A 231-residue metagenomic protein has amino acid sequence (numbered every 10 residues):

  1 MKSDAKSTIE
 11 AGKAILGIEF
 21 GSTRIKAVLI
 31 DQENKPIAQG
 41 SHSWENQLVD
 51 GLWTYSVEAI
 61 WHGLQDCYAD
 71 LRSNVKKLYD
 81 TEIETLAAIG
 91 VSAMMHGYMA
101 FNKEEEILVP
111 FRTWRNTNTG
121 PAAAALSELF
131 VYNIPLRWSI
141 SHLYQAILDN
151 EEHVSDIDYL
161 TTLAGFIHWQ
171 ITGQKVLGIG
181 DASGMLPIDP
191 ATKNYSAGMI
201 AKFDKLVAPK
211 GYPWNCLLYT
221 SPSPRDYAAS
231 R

Functional and structural regions predicted by a protein language model:
M1-P110, A124, D156, Y212-C216: N-terminal glycine/serine-rich phosphate-binding loop of ATP-dependent small-molecule kinases, especially carbohydrate
K2-T8, G184, T192, P209 (+1 more regions): Nucleotide/phosphate-binding catalytic cleft detector across ATP-hydrolyzing and phosphate-transferring enzymes
K76-T113, N133-P135, H168-D189, S221: Short beta-strand-loop/turn "lid" adjacent to the catalytic site in phosphate-handling enzymes
R115-N150, P187-K202: Glycine-rich phosphate-binding loop plus the immediately following alpha-helix
L160-I167: Internal, active-site/partner-interface "lid" segment
W169, D204-K205: Glycine-rich, acidic and aromatic/proline-enriched surface loops and short helix-turn segments that act as binding
Y219-R231: Single conserved hydrophobic/aromatic residue that forms the stacking wall/gate of nucleotide- or nucleobase-binding
